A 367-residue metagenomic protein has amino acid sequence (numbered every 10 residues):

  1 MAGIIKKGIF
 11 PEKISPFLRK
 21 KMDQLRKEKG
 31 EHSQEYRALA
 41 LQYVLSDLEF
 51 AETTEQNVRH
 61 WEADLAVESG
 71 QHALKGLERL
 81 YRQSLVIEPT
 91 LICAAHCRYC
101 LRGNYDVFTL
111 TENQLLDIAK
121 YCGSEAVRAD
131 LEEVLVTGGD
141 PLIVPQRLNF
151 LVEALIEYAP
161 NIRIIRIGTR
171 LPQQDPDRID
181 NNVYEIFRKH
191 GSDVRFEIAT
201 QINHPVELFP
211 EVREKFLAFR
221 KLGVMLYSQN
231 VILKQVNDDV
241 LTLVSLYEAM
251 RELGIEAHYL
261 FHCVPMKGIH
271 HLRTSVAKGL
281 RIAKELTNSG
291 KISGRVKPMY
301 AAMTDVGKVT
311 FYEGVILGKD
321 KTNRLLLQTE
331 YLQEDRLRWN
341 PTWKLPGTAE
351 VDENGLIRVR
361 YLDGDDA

Functional and structural regions predicted by a protein language model:
M1-E35, R251-A367: Auxiliary Fe-S-binding modules of radical SAM enzymes
M1-R79: Flexible, acidic/Gly-rich N-terminal and inter-domain linker regions that tether and position cofactor-handling modules
P11, G70-C100: N-terminal pre-triad scaffold of radical SAM enzymes
L18, C93, C97, I167 (+1 more regions): Conserved, mostly hydrophobic/aromatic
H32-V44, N113-G123, F150: Active-site glycine-rich loop that binds ribose-phosphate moieties when present
I87-P89, Y99-C100, E133-V144, L148 (+1 more regions): Conserved catalytic-core segments centered on acid/base and nucleophilic motifs
C100-E112: Iron-sulfur (Fe-S) cluster-binding segments and ferredoxin-like electron-carrier domains, especially [2Fe-2S]
I118-A129, L142-I292: Conserved AdoMet/S-adenosylmethionine-binding subsite of the radical SAM
